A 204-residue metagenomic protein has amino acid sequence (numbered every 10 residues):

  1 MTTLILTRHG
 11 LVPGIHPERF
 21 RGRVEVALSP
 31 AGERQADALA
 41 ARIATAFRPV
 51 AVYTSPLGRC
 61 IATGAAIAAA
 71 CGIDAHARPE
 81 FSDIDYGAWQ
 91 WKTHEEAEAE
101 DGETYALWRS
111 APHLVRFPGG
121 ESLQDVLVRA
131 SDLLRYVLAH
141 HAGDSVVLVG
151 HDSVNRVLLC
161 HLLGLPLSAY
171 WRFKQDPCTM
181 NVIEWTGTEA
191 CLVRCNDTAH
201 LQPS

Functional and structural regions predicted by a protein language model:
T2, R8-A77: Active-site-proximal alpha-helix that buttresses catalytic centers in soluble enzyme cores
T2-T3, L39, I73-H76, I84-A99 (+2 more regions): Acidic, low-complexity terminal tails and accessory targeting/binding regions of phosphate-metabolizing enzymes
V12, V154-N155: Short active-site segment of divalent metal-dependent hydrolases/proteases that encodes the spacing between
D37-A44, L127, S131-A139, L159: Generic structural signal for well-ordered alpha-helical scaffold segments
T45-A51, L138-V147: Surface-exposed helix-capping loop/turn segments at secondary-structure junctions
T104-D125: Short glycine/proline- and acidic residue-enriched helix-loop micro-motifs that form flexible lids or anion-recognition
H151: Short basic (Lys/Arg) and small-residue
